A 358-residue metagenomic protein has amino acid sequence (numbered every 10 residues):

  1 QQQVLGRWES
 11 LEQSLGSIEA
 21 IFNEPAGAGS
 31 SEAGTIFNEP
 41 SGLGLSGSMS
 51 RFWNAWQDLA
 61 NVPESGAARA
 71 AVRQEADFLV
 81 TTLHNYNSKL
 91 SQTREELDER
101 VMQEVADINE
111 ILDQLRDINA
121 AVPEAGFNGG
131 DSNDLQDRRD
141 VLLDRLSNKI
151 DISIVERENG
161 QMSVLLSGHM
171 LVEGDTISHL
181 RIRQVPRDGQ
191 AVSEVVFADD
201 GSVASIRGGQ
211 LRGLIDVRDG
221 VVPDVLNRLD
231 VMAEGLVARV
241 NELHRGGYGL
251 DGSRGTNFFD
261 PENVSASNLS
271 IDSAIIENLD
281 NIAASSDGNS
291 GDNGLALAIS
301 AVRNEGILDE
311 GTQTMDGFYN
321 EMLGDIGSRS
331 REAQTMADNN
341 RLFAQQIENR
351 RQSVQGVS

Functional and structural regions predicted by a protein language model:
Q1-S358: S/T-rich, low-complexity, solvent-exposed segments of bacterial secretion/appendage proteins
